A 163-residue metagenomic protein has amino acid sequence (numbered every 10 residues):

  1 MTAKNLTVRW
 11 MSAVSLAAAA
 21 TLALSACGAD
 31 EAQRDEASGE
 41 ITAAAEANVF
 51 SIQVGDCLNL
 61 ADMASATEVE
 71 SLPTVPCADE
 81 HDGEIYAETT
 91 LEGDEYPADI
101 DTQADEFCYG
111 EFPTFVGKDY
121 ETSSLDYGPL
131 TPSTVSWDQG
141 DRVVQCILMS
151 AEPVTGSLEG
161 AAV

Functional and structural regions predicted by a protein language model:
M1-T2, V163: Short, intrinsically disordered, low-complexity terminal/loop segments
T2-V14: Bacterial N-terminal signal peptides that target proteins for export
W10-A13, G28-V163: Primary mode marks residue(s) on the alpha4-beta5-alpha5 output face of response regulator receiver
S15-A20: Hydrophobic helical h-region of N-terminal Sec-dependent signal peptides in bacterial secretory/periplasmic proteins
A23-A26: C-terminal motif of bacterial Sec signal peptides marking the signal peptidase cleavage site
